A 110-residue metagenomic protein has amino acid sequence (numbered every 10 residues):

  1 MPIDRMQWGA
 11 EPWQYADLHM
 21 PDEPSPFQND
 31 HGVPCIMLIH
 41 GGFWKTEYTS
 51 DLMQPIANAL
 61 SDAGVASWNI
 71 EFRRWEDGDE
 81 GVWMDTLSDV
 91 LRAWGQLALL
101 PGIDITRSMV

Functional and structural regions predicted by a protein language model:
M1-H31: N-terminal cap/lid segment of alpha/beta-hydrolase-fold proteins
D22, F43, R74-E76: Feature marks short, surface-exposed loop/turn motifs that line or immediately flank catalytic pockets and channel
Q28-D30, N58-D62: Short glycine/proline-enriched loop/turn "hinge" motifs that connect secondary-structure elements and lie
D30-G42: Short beta-strand element of the alpha/beta-hydrolase
C35, S61-R73: A fold-wide structural signal in alpha/beta-hydrolase
Y48-L52, I56, I70-R107: Catalytic nucleophile-loop/oxyanion-hole region of alpha/beta-hydrolase and closely related hydrolase-like folds
